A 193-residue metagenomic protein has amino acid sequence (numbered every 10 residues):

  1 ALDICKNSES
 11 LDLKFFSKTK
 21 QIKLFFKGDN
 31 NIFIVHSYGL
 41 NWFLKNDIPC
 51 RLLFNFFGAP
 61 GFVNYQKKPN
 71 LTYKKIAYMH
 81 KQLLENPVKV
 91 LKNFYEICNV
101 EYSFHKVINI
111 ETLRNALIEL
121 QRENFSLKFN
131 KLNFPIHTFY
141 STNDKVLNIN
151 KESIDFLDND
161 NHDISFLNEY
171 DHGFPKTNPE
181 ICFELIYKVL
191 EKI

Functional and structural regions predicted by a protein language model:
A1-Q21: Short, surface-exposed "cap/lid" segments of acyl-processing enzymes
I34-F43: Gly/Ala-rich beta-loop-alpha elbow adjacent to hydrolase catalytic centers
I48-Q82, N115-R122: Flexible "cap/lid" loop of the alpha/beta hydrolase fold
L84-K128: Conserved alpha/beta-hydrolase catalytic His-Asp/Glu region
K131-N133, T138-D144: Short beta-strand/loop motif that positions the catalytic acidic residue of the alpha/beta-hydrolase fold
K145-K151: Conserved alpha/beta-hydrolase "acid-adjacent" motif
V146, L167-E184: Catalytic histidine-centered segment of alpha/beta-hydrolase-like enzymes
L185-I193: C-terminal alpha-helix
